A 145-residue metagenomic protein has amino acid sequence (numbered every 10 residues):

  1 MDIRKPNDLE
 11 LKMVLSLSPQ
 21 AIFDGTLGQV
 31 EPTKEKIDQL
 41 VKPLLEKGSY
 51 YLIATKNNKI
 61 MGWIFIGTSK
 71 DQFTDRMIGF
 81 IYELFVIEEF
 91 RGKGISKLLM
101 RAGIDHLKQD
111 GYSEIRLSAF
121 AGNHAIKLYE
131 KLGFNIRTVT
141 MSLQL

Functional and structural regions predicted by a protein language model:
M1-S16: A short beta-loop-alpha structural element at the N-terminal edge of CoA-dependent acyl/N-acetyltransferase catalytic
P19-V41: Conserved GNAT-fold acetyl-CoA-binding loop/helix
K42-I53, F80: A short helix-loop-beta-strand connector motif used in the catalytic cores of GNAT acetyltransferases and, in some
I53, K59-T68, F80, F85: Conserved beta-strand in the GNAT
S69-I81, R91, R137: A conserved beta-turn-beta hairpin within the catalytic core of GNAT-like acetyltransferases that forms part
E83-V86, G92-D105, K131: Conserved acetyl-CoA-binding loop-helix of GNAT-fold acetyltransferases
K97, A121-V139, L143: Conserved active-site alpha-helix within GNAT-family acetyltransferase domains
L107-S118: Conserved GNAT acetyl-CoA-binding A-motif
